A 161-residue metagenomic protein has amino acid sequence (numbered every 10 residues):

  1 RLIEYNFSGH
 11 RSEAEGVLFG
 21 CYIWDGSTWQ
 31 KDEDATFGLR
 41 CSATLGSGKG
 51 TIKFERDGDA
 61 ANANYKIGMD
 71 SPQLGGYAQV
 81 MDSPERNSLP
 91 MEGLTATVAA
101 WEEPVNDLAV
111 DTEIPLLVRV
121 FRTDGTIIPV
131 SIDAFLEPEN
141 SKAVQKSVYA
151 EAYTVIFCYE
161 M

Functional and structural regions predicted by a protein language model:
E4-S8: Short edge beta-strand/loop segments characteristic of extracellular beta-sandwich folds
R11-E92: Structured domain cores in non-transmembrane regions
Y77-D124: Intrinsically disordered, low-complexity segments enriched in Gly and acidic/Ser/Thr residues that form flexible
A109-M161: Glycine-rich, aromatic-bearing surface loops/beta-hairpins
